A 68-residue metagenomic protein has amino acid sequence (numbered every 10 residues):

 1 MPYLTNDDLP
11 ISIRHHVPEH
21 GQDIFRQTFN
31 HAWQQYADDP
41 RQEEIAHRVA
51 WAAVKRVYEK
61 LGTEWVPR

Functional and structural regions predicted by a protein language model:
M1-R68: C-terminal alpha-helical interaction appendages
